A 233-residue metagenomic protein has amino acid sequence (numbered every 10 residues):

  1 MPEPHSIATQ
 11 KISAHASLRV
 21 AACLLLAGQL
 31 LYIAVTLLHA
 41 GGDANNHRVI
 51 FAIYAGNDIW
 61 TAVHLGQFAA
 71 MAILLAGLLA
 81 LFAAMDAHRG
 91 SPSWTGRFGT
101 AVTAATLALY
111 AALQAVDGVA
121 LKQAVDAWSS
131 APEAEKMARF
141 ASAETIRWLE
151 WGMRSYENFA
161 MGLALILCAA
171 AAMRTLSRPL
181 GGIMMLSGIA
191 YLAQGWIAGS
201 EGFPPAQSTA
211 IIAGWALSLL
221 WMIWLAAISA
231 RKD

Functional and structural regions predicted by a protein language model:
P2-D233: Hydrophobic, aromatic-enriched alpha-helical segments typical of multi-pass transmembrane helices
